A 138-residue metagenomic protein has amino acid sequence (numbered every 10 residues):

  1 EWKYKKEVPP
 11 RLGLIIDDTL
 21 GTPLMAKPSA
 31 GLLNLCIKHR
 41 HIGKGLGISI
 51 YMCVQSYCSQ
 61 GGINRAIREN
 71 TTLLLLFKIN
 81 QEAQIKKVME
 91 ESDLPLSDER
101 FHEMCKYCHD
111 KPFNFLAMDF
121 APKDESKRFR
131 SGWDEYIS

Functional and structural regions predicted by a protein language model:
E1-E99, E103: Conserved P-loop NTPase motor cores
M104-C108: Short proline/glycine-enriched turn/loop segments at secondary-structure junctions
K111-S138: Conserved P-loop NTPase motor module
